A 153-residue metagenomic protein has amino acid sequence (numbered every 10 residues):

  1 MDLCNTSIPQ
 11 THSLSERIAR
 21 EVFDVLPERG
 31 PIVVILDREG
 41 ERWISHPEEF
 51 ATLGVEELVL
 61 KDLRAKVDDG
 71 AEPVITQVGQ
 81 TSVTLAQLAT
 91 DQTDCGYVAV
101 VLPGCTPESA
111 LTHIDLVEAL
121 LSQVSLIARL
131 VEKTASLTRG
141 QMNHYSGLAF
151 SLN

Functional and structural regions predicted by a protein language model:
M1-G79: Structured interaction and signal-relay segments at domain junctions
D2-L26, V98-N153: Juxtadomain coupling helices with adjacent low-complexity linkers
R38, G79-L85, R139-M142: Short, glycine/charge-rich beta-strand/loop segments that flank catalytic centers and engage negatively charged groups
F50-V55, Q92, Y145-N153: Short, charged low-complexity intrinsically disordered segments located at boundaries of structured domains
K61-I127: Sensory/regulatory domains in signal-transduction proteins
